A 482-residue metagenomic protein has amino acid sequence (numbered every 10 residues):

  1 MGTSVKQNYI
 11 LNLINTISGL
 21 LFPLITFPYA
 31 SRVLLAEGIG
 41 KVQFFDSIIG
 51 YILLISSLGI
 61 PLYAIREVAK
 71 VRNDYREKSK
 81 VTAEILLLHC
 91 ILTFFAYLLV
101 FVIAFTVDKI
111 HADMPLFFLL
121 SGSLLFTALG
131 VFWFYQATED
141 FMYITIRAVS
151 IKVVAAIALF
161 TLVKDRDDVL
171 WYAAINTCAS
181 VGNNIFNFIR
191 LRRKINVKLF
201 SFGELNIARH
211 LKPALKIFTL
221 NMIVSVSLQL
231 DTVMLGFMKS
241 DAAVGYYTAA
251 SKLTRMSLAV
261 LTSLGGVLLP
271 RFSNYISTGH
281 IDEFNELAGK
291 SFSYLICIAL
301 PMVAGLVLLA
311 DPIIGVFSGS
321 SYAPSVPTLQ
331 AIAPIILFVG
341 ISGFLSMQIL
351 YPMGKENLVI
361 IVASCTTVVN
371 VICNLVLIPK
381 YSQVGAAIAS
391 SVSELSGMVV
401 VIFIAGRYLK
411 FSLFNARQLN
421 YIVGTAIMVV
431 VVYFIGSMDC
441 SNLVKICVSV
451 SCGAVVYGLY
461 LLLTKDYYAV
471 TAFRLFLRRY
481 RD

Functional and structural regions predicted by a protein language model:
M1, V169-A173, I185-L228, V267 (+3 more regions): Interhelical loop/hinge segments that connect adjacent transmembrane helices in multipass membrane
M1-L24, R76-S79, L191, E204-L220 (+2 more regions): N-terminal membrane topogenesis motif
S4-L62, Y97, F101, A156 (+5 more regions): Signature of the first transmembrane helix
P28, S57-N73, A250, T254-A299 (+1 more regions): Helix-loop junctions and terminal segments of transmembrane helices in multi-pass membrane transport/translocation
A104-L120, L306-F338: Interfacial segments at transmembrane-helix termini and the short loops linking adjacent helices
M114, L124-A148, P334-C365: Membrane-interface junctions at transmembrane-helix termini in multi-pass inner-membrane proteins
M114, S121, T145-R193, P213 (+4 more regions): Hydrophobic alpha-helical transmembrane segments
Y433-D482: Membrane-proximal transmembrane or re-entrant/amphipathic helices at the cytosolic face
